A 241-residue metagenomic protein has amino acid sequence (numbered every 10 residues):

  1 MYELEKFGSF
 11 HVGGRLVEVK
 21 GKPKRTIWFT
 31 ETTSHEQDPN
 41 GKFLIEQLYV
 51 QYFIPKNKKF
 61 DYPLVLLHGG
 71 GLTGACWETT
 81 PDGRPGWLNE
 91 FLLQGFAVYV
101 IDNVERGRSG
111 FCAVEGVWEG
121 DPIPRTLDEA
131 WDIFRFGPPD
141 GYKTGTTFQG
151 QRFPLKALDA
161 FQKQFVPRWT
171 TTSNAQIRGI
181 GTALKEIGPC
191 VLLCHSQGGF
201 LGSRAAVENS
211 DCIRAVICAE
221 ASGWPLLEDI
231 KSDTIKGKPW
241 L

Functional and structural regions predicted by a protein language model:
M1-K59: N-terminal cap/lid segment of alpha/beta-hydrolase-fold proteins
F60-G69: Short beta-strand element of the alpha/beta-hydrolase
G74-G86: The serine-hydrolase catalytic nucleophile loop
R84-C112: Conserved alpha/beta-hydrolase
N89, K156, A160, W169-V191: Conserved acidic catalytic loop of the alpha/beta-hydrolase fold
L192-L193, V216: Conserved alpha/beta-hydrolase fold motif
L193-G202: Gly/Ala-rich beta-loop-alpha elbow adjacent to hydrolase catalytic centers
D211-E228: A conserved short beta-strand
